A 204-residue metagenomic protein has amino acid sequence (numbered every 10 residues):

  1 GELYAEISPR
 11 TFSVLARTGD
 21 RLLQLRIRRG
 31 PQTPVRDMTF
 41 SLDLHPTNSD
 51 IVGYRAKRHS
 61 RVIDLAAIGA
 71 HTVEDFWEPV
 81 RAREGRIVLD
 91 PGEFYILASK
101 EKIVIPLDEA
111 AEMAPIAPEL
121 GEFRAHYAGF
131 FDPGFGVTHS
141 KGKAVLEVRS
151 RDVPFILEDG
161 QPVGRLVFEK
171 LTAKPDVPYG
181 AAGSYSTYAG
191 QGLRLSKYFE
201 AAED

Functional and structural regions predicted by a protein language model:
G1-D204: DUTPase catalytic domain/fold
